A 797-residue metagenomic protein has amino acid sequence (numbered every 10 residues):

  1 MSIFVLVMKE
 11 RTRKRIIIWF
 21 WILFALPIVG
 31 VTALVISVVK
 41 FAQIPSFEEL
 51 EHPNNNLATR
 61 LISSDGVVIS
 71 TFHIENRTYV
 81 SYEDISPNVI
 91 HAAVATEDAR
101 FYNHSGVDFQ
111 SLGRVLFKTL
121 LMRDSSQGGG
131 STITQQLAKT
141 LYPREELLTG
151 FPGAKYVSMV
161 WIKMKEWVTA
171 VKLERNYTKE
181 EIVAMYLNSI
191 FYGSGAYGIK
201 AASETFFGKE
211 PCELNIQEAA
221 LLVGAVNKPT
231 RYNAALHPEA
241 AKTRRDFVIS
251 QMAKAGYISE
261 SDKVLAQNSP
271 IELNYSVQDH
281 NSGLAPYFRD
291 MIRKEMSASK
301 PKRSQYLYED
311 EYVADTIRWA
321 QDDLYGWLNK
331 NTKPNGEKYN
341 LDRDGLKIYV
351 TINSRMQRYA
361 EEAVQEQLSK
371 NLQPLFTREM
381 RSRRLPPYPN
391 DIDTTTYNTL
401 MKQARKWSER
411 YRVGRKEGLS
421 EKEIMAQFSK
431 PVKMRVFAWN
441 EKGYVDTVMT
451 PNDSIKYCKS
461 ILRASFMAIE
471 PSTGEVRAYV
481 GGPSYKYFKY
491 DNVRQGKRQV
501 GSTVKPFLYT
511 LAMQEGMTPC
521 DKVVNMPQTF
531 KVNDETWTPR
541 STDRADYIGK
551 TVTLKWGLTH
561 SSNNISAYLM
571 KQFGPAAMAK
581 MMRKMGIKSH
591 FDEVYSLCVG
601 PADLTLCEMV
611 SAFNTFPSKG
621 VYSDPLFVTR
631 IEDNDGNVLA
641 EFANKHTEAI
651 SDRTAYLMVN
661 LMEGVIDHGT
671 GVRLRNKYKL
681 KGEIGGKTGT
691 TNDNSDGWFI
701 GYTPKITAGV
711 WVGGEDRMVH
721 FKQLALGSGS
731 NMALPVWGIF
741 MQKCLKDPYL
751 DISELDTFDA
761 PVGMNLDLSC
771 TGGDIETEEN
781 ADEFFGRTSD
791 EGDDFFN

Functional and structural regions predicted by a protein language model:
S2-I62, R100, L120, N371: N-terminal type II signal-anchor transmembrane helix that functions as the membrane-insertion/stop-transfer segment
N56-A58, I62-L265, S269-W319, W327 (+5 more regions): Peptidoglycan glycan-strand catalytic modules in the bacterial/periplasmic cell-wall system
A93-V94, F247, M252, A360 (+6 more regions): Active-site SXXK
Y102-L112, Y197-K200, S259-V264, M513-D534 (+2 more regions): Short, well-structured active-site flanking segments
T132-I133, T140-L147, P152-M159, I352 (+4 more regions): Active-site-adjacent helix/loop patches that line small-molecule binding or acyl-intermediate pockets
S259-L419: Non-catalytic structural connector segments
P270, Q495-T551, D624-L639: Short, glycine/proline-biased beta-turn/loop segments that scaffold the active-site neighborhood
P286, V350, S354-K370, Q403-E470 (+6 more regions): A penicillin-recognizing enzyme superfamily signal
